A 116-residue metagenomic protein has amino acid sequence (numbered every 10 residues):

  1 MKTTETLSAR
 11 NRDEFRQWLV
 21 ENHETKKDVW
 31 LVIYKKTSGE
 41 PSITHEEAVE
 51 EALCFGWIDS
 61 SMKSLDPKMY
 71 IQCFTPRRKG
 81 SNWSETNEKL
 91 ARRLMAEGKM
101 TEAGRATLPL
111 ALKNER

Functional and structural regions predicted by a protein language model:
M1-R116: Charge-dense, helix-prone N-terminal extensions
